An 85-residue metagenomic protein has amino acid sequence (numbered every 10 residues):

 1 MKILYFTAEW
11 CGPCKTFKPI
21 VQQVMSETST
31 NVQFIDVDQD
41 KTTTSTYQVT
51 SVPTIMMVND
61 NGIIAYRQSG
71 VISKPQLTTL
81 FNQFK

Functional and structural regions predicted by a protein language model:
M1-Q23: Local sequence-structure signature of Cys/Sec-based thiol-disulfide redox active-site neighborhoods
F6, M25, S29-T42: Thiol-based oxidoreductase modules, predominantly thioredoxin-like and allied folds used for disulfide exchange
G12, Q39-T42, I72-P75: Short alpha-helical
P19, T46-Y47, T79: Chalcogenol-based redox active-site neighborhoods
Y47-M56: Structural micro-motif
M57-K85: Non-catalytic, surface beta->alpha helical segment in thiol-disulfide oxidoreductase systems
